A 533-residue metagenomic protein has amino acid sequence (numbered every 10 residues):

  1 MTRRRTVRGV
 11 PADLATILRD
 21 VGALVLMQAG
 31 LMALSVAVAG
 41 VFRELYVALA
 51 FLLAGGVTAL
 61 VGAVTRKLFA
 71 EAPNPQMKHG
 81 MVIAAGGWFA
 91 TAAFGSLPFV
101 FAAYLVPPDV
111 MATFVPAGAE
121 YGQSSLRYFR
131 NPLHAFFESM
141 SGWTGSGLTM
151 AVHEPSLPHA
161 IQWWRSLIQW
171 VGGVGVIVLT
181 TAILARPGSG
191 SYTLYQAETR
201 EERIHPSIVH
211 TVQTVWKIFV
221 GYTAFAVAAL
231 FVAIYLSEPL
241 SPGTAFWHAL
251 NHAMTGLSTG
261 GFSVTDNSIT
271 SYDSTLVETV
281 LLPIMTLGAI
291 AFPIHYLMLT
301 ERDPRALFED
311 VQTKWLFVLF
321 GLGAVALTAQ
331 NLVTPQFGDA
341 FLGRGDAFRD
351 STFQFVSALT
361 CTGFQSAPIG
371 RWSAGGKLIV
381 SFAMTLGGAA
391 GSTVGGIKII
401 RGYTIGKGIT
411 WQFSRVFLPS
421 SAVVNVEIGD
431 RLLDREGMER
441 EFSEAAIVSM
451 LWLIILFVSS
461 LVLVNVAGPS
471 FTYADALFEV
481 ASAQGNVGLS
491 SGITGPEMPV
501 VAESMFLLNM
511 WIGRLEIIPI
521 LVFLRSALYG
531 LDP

Functional and structural regions predicted by a protein language model:
M1-P533: Membrane-proximal intracellular helices of multi-pass ion channels
